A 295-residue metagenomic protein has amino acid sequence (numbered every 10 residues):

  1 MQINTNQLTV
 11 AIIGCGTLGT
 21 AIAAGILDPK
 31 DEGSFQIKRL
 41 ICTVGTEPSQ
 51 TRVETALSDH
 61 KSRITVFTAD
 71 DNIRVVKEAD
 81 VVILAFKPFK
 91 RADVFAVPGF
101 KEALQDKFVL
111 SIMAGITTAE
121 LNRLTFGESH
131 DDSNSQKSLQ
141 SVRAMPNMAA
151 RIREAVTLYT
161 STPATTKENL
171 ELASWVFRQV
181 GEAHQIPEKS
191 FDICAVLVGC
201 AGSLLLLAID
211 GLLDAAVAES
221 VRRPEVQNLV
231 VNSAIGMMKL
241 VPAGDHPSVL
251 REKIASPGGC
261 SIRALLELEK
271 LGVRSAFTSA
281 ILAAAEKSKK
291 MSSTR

Functional and structural regions predicted by a protein language model:
M1-E78, E154-A155, V217-E219: NAD(P)+-binding Rossmann beta1-loop-alpha1 motif at the extreme N-terminus of oxidoreductases
Q2-Q7, N228-R295: NAD(P)-dependent Rossmann-like dehydrogenase/reductase catalytic/cofactor-binding core
I22, E47, T51-H60, D70-Y159: Rossmann-like NAD(P)(H) cofactor-binding subdomain of soluble oxidoreductases
I37, T118, R223-P224, P247: Alpha-helix N-cap/start motif
L40, Q50, V75, R222-V230 (+2 more regions): Small-residue helix-packing motif on alpha-helices
E120-Q140, V156-C194, L204-A243, K287: Internal alpha-helical scaffold of NAD(P)-dependent oxidoreductase catalytic cores
A195-S203, R251: A short glycine-threonine-serine/GTX helix/turn-capping micro-motif
